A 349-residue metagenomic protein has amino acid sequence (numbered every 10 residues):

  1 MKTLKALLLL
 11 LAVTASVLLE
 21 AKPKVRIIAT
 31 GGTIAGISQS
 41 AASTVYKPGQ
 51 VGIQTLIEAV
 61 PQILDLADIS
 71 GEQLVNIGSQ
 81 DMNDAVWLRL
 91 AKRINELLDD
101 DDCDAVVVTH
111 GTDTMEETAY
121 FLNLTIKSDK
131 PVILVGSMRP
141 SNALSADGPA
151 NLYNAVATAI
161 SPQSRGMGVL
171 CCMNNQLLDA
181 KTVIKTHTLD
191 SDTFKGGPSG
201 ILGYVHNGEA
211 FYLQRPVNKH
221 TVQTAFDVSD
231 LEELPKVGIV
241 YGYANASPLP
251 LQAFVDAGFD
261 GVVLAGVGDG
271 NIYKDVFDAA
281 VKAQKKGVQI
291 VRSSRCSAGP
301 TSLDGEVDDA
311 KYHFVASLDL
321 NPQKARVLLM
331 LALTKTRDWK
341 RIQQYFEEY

Functional and structural regions predicted by a protein language model:
M1-L8: Bacterial N-terminal signal peptides that target proteins for export
L8-E20: Hydrophobic h-region of N-terminal signal peptides that target proteins for export in Gram-negative bacteria
A21-E96, D278: ATP/NTP phosphate-donor binding region
K22-P23, I28, G52, L56-I63 (+2 more regions): Accessory alpha-helical/coil subdomains and C-terminal extensions that flank or cap enzyme catalytic cores
V108-K130, I272-V281: Short Gly/Thr/Asp-enriched flexible loops that form oxyanion-binding sites at enzyme active sites
A119-A150, V156-I160, K285-S294: Short, acidic/small-residue loops that bind anionic groups at enzyme active sites
V135-N207: Internal gly/pro-rich beta-alpha loop/helix module that stabilizes soluble enzyme cofactors or their anionic handles
D269-Y349: C-terminal non-catalytic interaction/assembly regions of soluble proteins
